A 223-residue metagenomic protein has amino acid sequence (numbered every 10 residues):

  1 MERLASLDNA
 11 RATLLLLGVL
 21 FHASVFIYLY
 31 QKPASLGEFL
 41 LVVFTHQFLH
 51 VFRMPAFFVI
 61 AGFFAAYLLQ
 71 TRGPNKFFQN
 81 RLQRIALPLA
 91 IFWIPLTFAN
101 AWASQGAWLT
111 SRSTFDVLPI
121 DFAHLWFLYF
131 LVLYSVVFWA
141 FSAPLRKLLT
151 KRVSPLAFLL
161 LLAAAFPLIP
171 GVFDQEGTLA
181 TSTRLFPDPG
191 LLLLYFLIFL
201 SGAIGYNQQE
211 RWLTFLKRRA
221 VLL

Functional and structural regions predicted by a protein language model:
M1-L223: Alpha-helical transmembrane segments and their immediate juxtamembrane cytosolic regions
